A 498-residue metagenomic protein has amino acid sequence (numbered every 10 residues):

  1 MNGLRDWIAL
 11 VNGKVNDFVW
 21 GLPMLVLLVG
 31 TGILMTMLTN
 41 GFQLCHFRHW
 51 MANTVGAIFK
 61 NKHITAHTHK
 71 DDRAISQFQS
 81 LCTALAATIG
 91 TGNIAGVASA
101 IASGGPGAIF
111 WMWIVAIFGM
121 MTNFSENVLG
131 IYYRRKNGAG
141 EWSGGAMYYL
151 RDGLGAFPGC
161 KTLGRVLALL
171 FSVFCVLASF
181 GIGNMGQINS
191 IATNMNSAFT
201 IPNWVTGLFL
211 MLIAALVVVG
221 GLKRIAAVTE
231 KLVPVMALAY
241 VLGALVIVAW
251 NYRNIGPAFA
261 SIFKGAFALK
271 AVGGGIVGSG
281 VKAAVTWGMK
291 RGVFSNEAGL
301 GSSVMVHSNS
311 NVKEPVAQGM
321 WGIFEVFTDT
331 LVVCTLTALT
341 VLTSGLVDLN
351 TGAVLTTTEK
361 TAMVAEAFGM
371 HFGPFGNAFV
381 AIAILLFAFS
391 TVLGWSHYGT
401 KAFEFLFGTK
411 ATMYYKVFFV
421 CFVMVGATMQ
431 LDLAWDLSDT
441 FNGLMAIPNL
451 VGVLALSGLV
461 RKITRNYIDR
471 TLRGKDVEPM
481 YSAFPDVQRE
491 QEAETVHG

Functional and structural regions predicted by a protein language model:
M1-A87, T91, A102-A108, G119 (+3 more regions): N-terminal alpha-helical transmembrane segments of multi-pass membrane transport and channel/translocase proteins
W7-I8, L38-Q43, G92-V97, S179-A192 (+5 more regions): Transmembrane helix-loop junctions in multi-pass membrane proteins
L27-T31, L38-V55, L167, F171 (+5 more regions): Membrane-interface loop-to-helix entry segments
M35-T36, V115-G140, R151-N189, T193-V217 (+1 more regions): Helix-loop-helix module between adjacent transmembrane segments
F42-I75, S99-I109, W113, M121-T162 (+4 more regions): Flexible loop linkers connecting adjacent transmembrane helices in multi-pass alpha-helical membrane transporters
K62-I101, Y132, G138-L154, G278-F327: Alpha-helical membrane segments and immediately flanking helix-loop junctions that form or couple to the substrate/ion
F118-E126, L208-L222, V233-R253, T286 (+3 more regions): Selective recognition of specific alpha-helical transmembrane segments in multi-pass small-molecule
E126-A139, L245-S261, L269, G273-I276 (+2 more regions): Extracellular/periplasmic helix-exit of transmembrane alpha-helices
